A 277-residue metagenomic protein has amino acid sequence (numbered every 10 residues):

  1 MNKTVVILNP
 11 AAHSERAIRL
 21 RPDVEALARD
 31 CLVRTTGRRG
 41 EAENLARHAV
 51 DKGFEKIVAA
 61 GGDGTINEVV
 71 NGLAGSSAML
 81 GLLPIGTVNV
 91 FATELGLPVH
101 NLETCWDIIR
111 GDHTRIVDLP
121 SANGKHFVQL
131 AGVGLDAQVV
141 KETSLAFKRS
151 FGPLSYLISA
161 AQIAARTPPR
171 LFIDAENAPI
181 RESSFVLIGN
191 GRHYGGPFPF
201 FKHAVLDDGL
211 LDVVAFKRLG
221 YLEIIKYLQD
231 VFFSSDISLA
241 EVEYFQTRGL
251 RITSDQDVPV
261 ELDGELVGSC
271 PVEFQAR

Functional and structural regions predicted by a protein language model:
M1-I57, N67, E103, F274: ATP/NTP phosphate-donor binding region
V5, L27, A74-M79, L83-F185: Catalytic core of DAGKc-family lipid kinases
L8-P10, G61, K217, S254: Short beta-strand/turn micro-motifs composed of small residues that flank or help shape donor/cofactor-binding pockets
P10, A60-G62, L83-I85, N190: Glycine-rich beta-strand-to-loop/alpha-helix junction loops that act as flexible
A17, A175-I180, A215-R277: ATP/nucleoside-binding phosphotransfer catalytic cores, i.e., glycine-rich phosphate-binding loops
A42, D63, V186: Short conserved active-site loop signatures built around small residues
K125-G132, R181-G189, Y194-G195, D212-A215 (+2 more regions): Short hydrophobic-aromatic micro-motifs
L187-D236: Internal helical hairpin/lid segments
